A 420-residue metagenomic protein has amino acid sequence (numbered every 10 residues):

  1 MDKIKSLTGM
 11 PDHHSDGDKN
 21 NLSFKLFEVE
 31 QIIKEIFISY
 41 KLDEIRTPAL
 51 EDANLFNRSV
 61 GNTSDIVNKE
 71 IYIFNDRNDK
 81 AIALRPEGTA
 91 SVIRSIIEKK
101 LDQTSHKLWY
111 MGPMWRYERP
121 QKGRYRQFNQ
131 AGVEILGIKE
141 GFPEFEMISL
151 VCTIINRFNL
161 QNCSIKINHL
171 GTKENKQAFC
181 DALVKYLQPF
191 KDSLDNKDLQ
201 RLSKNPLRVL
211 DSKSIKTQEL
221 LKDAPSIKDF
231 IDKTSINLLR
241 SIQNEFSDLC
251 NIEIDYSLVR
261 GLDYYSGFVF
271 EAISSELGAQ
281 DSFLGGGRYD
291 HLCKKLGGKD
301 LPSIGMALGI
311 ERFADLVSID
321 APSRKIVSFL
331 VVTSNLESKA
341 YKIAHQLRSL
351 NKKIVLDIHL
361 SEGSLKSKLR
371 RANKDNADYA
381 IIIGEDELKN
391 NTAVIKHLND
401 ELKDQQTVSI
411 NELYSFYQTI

Functional and structural regions predicted by a protein language model:
M1-K25: Auxiliary tRNA-acceptor-end handling modules of aminoacyl-tRNA synthetases
D2, I45, A49-I82: Polyanion/phosphate-binding surface patch
G9, N54, T172-N175, K191-L199 (+2 more regions): Functionally engaged cysteine thiol sites
K25-L42, E51-D52, K69, D79 (+3 more regions): Positively charged, Gly/Ser-enriched RNA/tRNA-binding surfaces
T63-S64, D181-L183, D375, L398-D400: Short, hinge-like loop/turn segments at secondary-structure boundaries
D65-R77, D181-L210, S274-E276: Acidic, His- and aromatic-enriched active-site or binding-groove loops in soluble protein domains that engage sugars
N162-G171, D198-L202, E253-V259: Short, surface-exposed recognition loops or helix-turn segments adjacent to catalytic cores
N168-D181: Short, conserved secondary-structure transition motifs
